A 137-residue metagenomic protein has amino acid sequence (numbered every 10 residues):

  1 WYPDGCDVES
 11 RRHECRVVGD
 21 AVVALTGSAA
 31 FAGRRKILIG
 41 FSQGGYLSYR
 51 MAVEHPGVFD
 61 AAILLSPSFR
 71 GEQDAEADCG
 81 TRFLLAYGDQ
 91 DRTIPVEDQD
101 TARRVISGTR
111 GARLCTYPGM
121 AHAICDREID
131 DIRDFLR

Functional and structural regions predicted by a protein language model:
W1-G33: Serine-hydrolase catalytic machinery in alpha/beta-hydrolase-like enzymes
A24-S28, G71, V105, F135: A generic secondary-structure signal
R34, D78-F83, G108-G111: Short, proline-enriched alpha-helix->beta-strand connector loops that line the catalytic pocket of alpha/beta-hydrolase
R35-G80: Primarily recognizes the serine-hydrolase "nucleophile elbow" in alpha/beta-hydrolase and SGNH/GDSL folds
P67, G88, G119: Cofactor-binding loop segments of dinucleotide-utilizing enzymes, especially the Rossmann-like FAD- and NAD(P)+-binding
F69-D74, T93-I94, I124: A short beta-to-alpha transition loop/helix N-cap that caps and shapes the active-site region
L84-Y87, D91: Short beta-strand/loop motif that positions the catalytic acidic residue of the alpha/beta-hydrolase fold
E97-R137: C-terminal catalytic histidine-bearing segment of alpha/beta-hydrolase fold enzymes
